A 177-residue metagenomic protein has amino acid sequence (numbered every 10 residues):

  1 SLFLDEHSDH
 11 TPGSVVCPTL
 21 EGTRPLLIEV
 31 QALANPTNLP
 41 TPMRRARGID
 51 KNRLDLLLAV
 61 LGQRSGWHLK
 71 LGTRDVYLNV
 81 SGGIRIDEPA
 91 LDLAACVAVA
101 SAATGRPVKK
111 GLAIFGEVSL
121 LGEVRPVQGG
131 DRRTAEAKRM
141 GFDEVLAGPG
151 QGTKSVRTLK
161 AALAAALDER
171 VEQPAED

Functional and structural regions predicted by a protein language model:
S1-D177: Peripheral, non-AAA+ core regions of ATP-driven protein-machinery
